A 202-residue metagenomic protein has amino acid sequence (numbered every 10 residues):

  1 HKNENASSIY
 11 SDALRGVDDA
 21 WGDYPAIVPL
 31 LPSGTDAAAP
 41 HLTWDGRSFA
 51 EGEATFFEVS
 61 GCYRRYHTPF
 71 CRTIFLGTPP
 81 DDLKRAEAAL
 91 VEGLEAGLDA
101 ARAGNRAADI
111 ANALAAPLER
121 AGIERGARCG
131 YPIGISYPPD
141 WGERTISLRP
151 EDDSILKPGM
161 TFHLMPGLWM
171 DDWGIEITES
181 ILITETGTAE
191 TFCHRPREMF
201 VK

Functional and structural regions predicted by a protein language model:
H1-K202: Active-site neighborhoods and metal-handling regions in enzymes and metal-associated proteins
